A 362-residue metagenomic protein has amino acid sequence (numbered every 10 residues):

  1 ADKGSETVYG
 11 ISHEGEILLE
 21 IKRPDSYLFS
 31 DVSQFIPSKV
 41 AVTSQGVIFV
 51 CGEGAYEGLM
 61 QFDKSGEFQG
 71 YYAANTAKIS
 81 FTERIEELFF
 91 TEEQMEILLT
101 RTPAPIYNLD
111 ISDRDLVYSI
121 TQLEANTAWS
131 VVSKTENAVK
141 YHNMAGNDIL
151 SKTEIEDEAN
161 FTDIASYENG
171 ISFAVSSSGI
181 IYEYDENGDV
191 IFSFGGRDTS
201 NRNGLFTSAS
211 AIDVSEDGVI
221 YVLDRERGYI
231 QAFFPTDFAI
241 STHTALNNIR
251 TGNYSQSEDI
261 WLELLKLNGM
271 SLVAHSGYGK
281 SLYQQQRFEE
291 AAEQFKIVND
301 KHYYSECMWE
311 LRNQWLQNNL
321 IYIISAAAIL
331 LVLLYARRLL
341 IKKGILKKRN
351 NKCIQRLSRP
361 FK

Functional and structural regions predicted by a protein language model:
A1-F288, N299, S305-I323, A327-K362: Eukaryotic scaffold repeat domains enriched in small/polar residues
E293-K296, D300: N-terminal, intrinsically disordered, polar/charged segments of Gram-positive cell-envelope systems that serve as
